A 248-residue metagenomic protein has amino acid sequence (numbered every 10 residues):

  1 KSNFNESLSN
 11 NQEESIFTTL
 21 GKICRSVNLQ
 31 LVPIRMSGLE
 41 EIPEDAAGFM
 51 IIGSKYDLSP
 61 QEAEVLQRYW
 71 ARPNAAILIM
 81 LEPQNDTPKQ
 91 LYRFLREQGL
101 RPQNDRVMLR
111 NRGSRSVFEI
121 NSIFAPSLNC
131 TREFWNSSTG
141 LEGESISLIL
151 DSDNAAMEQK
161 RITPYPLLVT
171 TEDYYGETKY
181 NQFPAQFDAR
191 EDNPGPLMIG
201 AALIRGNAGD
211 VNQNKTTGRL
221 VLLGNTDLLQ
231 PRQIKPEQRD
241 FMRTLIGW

Functional and structural regions predicted by a protein language model:
K1-N3: Short beta-strand segments enriched in small/hydrophobic residues
N5-W248: Acidic, S/T/G-rich, low-cysteine, solvent-exposed domains in lumenal/extracellular/periplasmic regions of secretory
